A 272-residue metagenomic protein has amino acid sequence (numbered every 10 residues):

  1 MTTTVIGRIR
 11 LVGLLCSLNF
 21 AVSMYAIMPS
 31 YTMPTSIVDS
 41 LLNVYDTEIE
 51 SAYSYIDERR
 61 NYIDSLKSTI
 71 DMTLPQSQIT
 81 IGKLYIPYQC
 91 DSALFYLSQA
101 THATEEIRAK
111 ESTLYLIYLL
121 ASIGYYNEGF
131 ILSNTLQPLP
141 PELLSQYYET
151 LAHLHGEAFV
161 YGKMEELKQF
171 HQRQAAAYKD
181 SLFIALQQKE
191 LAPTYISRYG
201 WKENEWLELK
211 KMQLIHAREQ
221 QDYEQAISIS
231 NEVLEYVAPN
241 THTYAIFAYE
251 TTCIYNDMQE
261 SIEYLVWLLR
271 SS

Functional and structural regions predicted by a protein language model:
T2-G13: Bacterial N-terminal signal peptides that target proteins for export
V12-S23: Bacterial N-terminal signal peptides
M24-S272: A "functional boundary" signal
